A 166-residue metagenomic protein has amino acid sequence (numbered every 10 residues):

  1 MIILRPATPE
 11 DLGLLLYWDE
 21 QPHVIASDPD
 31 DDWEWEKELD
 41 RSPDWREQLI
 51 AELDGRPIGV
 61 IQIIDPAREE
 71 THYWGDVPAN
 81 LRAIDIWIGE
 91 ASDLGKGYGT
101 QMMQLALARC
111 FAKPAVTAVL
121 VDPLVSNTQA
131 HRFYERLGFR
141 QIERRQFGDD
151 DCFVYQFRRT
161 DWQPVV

Functional and structural regions predicted by a protein language model:
M1-L39, I58, W162-V166: A short, well-structured alpha-helix characteristic of acyl/acetyltransferase catalytic modules
E36-D93, R109, R159-D161: Acetyl-CoA-dependent GNAT
E90-S92, K96, V125-S126: Active-site acidic-Proline motif in GNAT/NAT acetyltransferases
D93, G97-A106: Conserved acetyl-CoA pyrophosphate-binding loop and the N-cap/start of the following alpha-helix in GNAT-like
T100, V125-E143: Conserved active-site alpha-helix within GNAT-family acetyltransferase domains
A112-D122: Conserved GNAT acetyl-CoA-binding A-motif
L120-H131, F147-D150, T160: Conserved beta-strand-loop-alpha-helix junction that forms the acyl-donor binding cleft
E135-R136, R145-V166: Terminal substrate-recognition subdomain of acyl/acetyltransferases
